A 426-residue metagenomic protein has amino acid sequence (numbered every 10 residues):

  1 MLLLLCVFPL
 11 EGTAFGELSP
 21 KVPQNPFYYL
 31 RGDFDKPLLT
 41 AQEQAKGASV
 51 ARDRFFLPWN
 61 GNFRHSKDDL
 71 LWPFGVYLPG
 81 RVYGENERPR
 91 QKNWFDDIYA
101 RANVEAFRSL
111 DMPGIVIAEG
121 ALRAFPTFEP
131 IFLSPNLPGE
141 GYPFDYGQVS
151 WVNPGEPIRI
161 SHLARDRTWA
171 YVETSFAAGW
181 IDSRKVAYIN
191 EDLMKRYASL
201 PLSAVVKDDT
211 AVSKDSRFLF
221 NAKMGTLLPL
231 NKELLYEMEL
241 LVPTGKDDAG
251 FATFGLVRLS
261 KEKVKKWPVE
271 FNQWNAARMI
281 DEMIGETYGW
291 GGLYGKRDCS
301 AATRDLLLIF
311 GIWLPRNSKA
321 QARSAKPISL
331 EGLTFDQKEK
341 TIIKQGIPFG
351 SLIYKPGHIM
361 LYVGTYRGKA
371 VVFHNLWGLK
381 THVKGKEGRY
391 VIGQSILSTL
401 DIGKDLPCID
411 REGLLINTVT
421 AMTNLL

Functional and structural regions predicted by a protein language model:
M1-P9: Bacterial N-terminal signal peptides
F15-P135, G139-P143, R159, E173-V212 (+1 more regions): Boundary regions of SH3-family modules and the immediately adjacent low-complexity/disordered segments in eukaryotic
L18-F27, G32-D33, A370, N375 (+2 more regions): Low-complexity, Gly/Ser/Thr/Pro-rich intrinsically disordered linker/tail segments
F56-P58, G139-A164, R217-L234: Conserved beta-strand/loop element in small beta-rich adapter and peptidoglycan-binding domains
D145, D215, E262-W267, G285-Y294 (+2 more regions): Second-shell loop/turn segments in exported
W151, P315-V383: ...with weaker cross-activation on analogous glycine-rich loops/strands in unrelated enzymes
Y188-I189, T210-T253, E286-R297, P356-D401: Glycine-rich catalytic cores of cysteine/serine-nucleophile enzymes that process amide/ester linkages in cell-envelope
I280, W290-Q321: Active-site nucleophilic cysteine motif
